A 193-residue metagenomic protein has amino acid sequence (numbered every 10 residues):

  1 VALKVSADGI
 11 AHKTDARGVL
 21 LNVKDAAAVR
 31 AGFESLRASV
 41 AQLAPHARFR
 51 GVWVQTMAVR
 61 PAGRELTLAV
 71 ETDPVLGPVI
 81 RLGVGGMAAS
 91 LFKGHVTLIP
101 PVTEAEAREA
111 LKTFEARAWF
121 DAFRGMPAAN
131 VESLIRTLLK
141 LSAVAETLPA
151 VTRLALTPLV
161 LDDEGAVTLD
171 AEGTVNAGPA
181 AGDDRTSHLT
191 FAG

Functional and structural regions predicted by a protein language model:
V1-G193: ATP-dependent carboxylate/acyl-activation modules
